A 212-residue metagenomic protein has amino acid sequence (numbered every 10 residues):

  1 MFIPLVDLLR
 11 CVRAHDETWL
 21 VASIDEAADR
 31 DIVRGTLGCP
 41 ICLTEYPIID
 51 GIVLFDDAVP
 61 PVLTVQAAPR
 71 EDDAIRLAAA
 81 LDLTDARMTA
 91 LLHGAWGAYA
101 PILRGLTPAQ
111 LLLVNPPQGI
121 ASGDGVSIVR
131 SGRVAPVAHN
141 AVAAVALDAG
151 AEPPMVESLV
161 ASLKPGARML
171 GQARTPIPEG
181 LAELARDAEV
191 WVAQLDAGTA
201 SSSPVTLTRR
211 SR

Functional and structural regions predicted by a protein language model:
M1-A68, D72, E179-G180, S201-R212: N-terminal auxiliary segments of SAM/dcSAM-dependent transferases
F55-D56, V62-L106: Conserved alpha-helix/loop element of class I SAM-dependent methyltransferases that forms part of the SAM/SAH-binding
D72-R76, L112-P136: A short, well-structured beta->alpha microelement
D85-R87, D124-E157: A short acidic, Gly/Pro-enriched loop at the edge of an enzyme's catalytic core that lines a small-molecule cofactor
G94-Y99, L112-A121, A173-P176: Short, polar loop motifs at secondary-structure junctions
T107-L111, K164-A167: A short helix->loop->beta-strand "cap" motif at the edges of active sites that frequently abuts
P153-M169, R174-T175: A short glycine-rich, Lys/Arg-flanked "PGG" loop and its adjoining helix->strand segment in the class I
I177-P204: Conserved Class I S-adenosyl-L-methionine
